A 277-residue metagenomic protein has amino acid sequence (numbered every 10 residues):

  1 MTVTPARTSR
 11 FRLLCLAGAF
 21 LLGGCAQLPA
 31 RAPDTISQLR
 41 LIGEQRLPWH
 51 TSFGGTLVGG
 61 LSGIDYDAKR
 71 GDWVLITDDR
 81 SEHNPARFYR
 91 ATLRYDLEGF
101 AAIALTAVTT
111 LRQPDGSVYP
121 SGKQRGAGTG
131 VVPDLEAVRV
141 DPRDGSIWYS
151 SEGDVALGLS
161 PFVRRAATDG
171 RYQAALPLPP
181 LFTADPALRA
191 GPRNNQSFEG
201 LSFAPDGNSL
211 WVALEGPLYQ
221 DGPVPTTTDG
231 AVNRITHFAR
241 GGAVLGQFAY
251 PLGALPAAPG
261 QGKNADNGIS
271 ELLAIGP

Functional and structural regions predicted by a protein language model:
M1-T2, L21: Short intrinsically disordered, low-complexity coil segments enriched in acidic
T2-C15: Bacterial N-terminal signal peptides that target proteins for export
L14-G24: Bacterial N-terminal signal peptides
C25-P277: Sequence/structural signature of beta-propeller domains
